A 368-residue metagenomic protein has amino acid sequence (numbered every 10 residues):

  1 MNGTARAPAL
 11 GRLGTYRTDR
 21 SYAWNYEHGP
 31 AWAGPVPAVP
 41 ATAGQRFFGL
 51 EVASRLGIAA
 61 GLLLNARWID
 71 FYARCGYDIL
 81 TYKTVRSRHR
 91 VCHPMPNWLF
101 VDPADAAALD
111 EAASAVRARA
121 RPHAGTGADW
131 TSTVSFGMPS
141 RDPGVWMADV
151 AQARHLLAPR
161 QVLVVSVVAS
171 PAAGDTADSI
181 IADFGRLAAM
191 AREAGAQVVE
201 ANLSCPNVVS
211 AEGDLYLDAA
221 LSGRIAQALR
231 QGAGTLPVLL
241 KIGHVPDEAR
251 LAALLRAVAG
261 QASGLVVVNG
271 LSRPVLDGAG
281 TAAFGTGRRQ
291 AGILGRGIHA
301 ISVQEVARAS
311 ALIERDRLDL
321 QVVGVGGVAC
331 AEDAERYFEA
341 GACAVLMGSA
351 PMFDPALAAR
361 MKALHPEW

Functional and structural regions predicted by a protein language model:
M1-A38, D105-S114, R296-Q321, A329-W368: Alpha/beta catalytic cores of nucleotide-metabolism and tRNA/nucleoside-modifying enzymes
Y26-P40, L203-D218, L255-L318, R360: Glycine/Thr-rich beta-alpha phosphate-binding loop at enzyme active sites
G29-W32, R67, A73-A257: Active-site entrance/lid segments in N-terminal catalytic domains of soluble metabolic enzymes
G34-G57, M147-R160, S310: N-terminal amphipathic alpha-helix/helix-capping segment at the start of soluble metabolic enzymes
R55, V162, L236-P237, G264 (+1 more regions): Proline-centered loop/turn at the N-terminus of a beta-strand
A60-L63, S166-S170, I242-E248, D319-E332: Glycine-rich beta-to-alpha transition loops that act as phosphate-gripper elements at the mouths of alpha/beta enzyme
G76-R90, L203-C205, G264-P274, G327-V328 (+1 more regions): Glycine-rich phosphate-binding active-site loops on the catalytic face of alpha/beta enzymes
H89-A107, V275-A291, A350-W368: C-terminal helical cap(s) of enzyme catalytic domains, especially alpha/beta-barrels
